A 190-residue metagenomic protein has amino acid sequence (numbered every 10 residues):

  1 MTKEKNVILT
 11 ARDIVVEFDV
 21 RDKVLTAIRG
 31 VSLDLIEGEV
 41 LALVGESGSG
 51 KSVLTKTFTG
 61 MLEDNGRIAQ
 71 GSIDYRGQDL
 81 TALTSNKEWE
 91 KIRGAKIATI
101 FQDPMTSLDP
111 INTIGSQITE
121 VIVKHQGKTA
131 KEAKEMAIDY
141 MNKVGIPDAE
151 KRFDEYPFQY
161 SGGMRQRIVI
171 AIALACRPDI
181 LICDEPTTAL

Functional and structural regions predicted by a protein language model:
V44-G45: The feature captures the beta-strand-to-loop junction immediately N-terminal to the Walker
I68-D79: Conserved ABC transporter NBD signature motif
L80-A98, K124: ABC ATPase NBD coupling module
I118, I170, L190: Hydrophobic anchor residue at the start of the ABC signature
A175-D179: A short, proline-enriched helix->beta-strand linker immediately N-terminal to the Walker B motif in ABC-type P-loop
L181-D184: Catalytic Walker B motif of ABC-type/P-loop ATPase nucleotide-binding domains
